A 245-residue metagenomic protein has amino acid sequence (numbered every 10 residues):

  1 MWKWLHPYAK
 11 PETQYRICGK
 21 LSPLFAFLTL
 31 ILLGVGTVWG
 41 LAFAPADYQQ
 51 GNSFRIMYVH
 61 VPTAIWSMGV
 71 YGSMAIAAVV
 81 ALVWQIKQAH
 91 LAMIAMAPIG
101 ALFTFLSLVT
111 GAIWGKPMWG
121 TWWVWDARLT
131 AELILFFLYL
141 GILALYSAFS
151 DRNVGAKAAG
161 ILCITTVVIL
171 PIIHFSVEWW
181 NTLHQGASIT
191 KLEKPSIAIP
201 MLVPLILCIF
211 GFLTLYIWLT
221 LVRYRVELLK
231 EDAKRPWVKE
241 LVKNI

Functional and structural regions predicted by a protein language model:
M1-I245: Polytopic transmembrane helical bundles with strong interfacial aromatic enrichment
